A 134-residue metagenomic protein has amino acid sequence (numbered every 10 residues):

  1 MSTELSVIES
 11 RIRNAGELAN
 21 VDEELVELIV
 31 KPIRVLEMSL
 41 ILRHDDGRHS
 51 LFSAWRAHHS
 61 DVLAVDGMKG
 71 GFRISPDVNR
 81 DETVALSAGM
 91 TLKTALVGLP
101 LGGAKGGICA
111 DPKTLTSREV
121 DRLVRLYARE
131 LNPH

Functional and structural regions predicted by a protein language model:
M1-H134: N-terminal ligand-binding/catalytic initiation module
